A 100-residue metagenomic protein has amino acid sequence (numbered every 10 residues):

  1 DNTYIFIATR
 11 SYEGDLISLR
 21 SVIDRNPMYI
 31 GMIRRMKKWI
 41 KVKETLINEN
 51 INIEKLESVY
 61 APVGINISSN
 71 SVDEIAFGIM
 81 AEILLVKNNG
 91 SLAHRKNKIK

Functional and structural regions predicted by a protein language model:
D1-M32, K38-K41: Rossmann-like adenosine-cofactor binding region
P27, I33-K100: Adenosine-phosphate binding glycine-rich loop
